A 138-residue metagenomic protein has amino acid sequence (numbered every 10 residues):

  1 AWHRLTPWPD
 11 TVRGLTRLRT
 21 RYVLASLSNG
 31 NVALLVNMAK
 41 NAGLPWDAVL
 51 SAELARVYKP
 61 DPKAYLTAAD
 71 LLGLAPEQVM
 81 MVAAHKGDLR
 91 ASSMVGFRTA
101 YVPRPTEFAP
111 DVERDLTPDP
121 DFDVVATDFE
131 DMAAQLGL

Functional and structural regions predicted by a protein language model:
A1-A25, V36, P62: Short, acidic loop-to-helix structural element flanking the phosphoryl-transfer center in phosphate-processing enzymes
T16, G30-V32, V36-L138: Asp-based, Mg2+/Mn2+-dependent phosphohydrolase catalytic module
